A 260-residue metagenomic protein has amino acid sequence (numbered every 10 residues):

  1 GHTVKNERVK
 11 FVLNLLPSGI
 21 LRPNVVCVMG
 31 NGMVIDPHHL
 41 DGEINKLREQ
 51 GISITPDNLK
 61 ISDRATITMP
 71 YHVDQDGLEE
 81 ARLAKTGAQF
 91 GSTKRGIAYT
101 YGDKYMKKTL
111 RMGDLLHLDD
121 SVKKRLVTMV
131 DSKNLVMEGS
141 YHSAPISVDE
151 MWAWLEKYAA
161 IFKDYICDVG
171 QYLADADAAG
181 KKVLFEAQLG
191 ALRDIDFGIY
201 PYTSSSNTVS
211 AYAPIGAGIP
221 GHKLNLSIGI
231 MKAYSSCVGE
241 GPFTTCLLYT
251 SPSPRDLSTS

Functional and structural regions predicted by a protein language model:
G1-S251: Non-transmembrane, aqueous-exposed alpha-helical and coiled segments at domain scale
Y249-S260: Single conserved hydrophobic/aromatic residue that forms the stacking wall/gate of nucleotide- or nucleobase-binding
